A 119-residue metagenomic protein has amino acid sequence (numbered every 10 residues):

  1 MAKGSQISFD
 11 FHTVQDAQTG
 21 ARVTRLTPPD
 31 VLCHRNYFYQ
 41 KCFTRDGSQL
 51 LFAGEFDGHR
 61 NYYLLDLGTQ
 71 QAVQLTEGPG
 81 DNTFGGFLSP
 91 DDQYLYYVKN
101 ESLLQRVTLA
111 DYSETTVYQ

Functional and structural regions predicted by a protein language model:
M1-T24: Blade/loop signatures of beta-propeller domains
F11, R22-V23, P28, Q70-V73 (+1 more regions): Predominantly a core beta-strand signature of beta-propeller blades across repeat-based propeller domains
Q15-T19, R45, Q49-E77: Beta-propeller domains
R25, F52, Q74-E77, Y97 (+1 more regions): Residue-level detector of high-confidence beta-strand sites
P29-H34, T76-G80, Y118-Q119: Surface loop/turn motifs at the tips and blade-to-blade linkers of beta-strand repeat domains
C33-L51, P79-Y96: Conserved beta-propeller blade repeats
H34, G54-N61, K99-Q105: A flexible loop/linker signature enriched in serine peptidases of the S9 family
G80-D81, G85, S89, Q93-Q119: Asp-box/WD-like beta-propeller blade repeats and closely related beta-sheet repeat scaffolds
